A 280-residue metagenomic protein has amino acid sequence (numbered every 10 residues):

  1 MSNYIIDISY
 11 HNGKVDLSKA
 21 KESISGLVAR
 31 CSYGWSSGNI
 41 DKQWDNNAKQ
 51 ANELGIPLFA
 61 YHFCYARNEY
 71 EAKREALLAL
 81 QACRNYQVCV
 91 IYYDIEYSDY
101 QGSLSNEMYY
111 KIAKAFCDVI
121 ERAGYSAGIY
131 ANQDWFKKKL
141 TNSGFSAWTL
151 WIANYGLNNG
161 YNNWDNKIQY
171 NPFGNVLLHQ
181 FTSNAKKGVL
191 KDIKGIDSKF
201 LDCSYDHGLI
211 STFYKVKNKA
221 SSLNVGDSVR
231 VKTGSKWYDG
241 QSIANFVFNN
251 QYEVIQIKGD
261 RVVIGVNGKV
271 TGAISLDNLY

Functional and structural regions predicted by a protein language model:
M1-C117, E121-G124: Substrate-binding cleft of extracellular glycoside hydrolase catalytic domains
M1-N12, L17, F145-A220: Functionally critical loop-and-helix segments that line ligand-binding/catalytic clefts of soluble enzyme domains
K49-E53, N142-S146, G272-I274: Short, surface-exposed basic-aromatic patches at helix termini and helix-loop junctions that form
A79, Q133-D134, W237-F246, K269-G272: Peptidoglycan cell-wall recognition and remodeling modules
V90-N166: Catalytic domains of cell-wall/extracellular-matrix polysaccharide-remodeling enzymes, centered on de-N-acetylation
N218-Q256: Beta-loop motif signature
G259-I264: Short aromatic-glycine-enriched beta-strand elements
N267-Y280: Intrinsically disordered, low-complexity, charged/polar segments
